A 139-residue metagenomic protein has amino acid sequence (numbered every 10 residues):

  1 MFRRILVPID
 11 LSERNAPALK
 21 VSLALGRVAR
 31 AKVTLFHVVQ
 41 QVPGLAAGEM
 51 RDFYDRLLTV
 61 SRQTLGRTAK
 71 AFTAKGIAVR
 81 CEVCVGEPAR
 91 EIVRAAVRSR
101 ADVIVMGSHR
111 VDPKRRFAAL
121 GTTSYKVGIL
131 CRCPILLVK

Functional and structural regions predicted by a protein language model:
R3-G48: Small/aliphatic-rich secondary-structure junction motif
T34, R80, L136: Conserved beta-strand positions in the Rossmann-like core of class I SAM-dependent methyltransferases
H37-V38, G107-H109, K139: Short secondary-structure boundary segments
M50-Y54, R98-R100, T122-T123: Short, hinge-like loop/turn segments at secondary-structure boundaries
D52-Q63, F117: A short acidic, glycine-rich active-site loop that binds or catalyzes chemistry on phosphate/adenosine moieties
K70-I104: Structural beta-alpha unit
M106-I129: Glycine-rich, Arg-bearing micro-motifs that act as flexible, cationic patches
G128, C133-V138: Short, flexible loop segments at boundaries between secondary-structure elements
